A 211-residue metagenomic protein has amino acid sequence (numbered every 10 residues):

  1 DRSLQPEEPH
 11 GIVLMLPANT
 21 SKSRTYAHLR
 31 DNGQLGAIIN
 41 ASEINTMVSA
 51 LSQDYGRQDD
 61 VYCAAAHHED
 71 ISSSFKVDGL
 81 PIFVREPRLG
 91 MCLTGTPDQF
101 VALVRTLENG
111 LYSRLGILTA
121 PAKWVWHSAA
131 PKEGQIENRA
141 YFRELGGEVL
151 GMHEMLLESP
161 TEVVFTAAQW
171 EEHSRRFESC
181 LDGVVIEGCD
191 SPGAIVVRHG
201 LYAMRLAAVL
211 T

Functional and structural regions predicted by a protein language model:
D1-A102: Conserved ASCE/P-loop NTPase catalytic core
A64, S73-R88, V101-T211: Phosphate-sensing "switch" segment of ASCE/P-loop ATPases
